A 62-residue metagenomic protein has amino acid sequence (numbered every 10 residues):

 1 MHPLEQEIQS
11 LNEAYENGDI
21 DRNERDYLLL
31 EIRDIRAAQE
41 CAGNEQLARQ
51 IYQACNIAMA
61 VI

Functional and structural regions predicted by a protein language model:
M1-I20: N-terminal acidic leader/helix
H2, Q9, R33, Y52 (+1 more regions): Generic structural signal for well-ordered, non-transmembrane alpha-helical segments in soluble/cytosolic regions
L4, L11, L28-L30, L47: Generic detector of leucine side chains in alpha-helical contexts
E16-R25, E40-E45: Charged, low-complexity interaction regions
R22-E31, R49-Q53: Short, charged, amphipathic alpha-helical segments
L30-R33, C41: Mobile acidic interaction elements
A37-I62: Short, cationic, amphipathic peptide segments
